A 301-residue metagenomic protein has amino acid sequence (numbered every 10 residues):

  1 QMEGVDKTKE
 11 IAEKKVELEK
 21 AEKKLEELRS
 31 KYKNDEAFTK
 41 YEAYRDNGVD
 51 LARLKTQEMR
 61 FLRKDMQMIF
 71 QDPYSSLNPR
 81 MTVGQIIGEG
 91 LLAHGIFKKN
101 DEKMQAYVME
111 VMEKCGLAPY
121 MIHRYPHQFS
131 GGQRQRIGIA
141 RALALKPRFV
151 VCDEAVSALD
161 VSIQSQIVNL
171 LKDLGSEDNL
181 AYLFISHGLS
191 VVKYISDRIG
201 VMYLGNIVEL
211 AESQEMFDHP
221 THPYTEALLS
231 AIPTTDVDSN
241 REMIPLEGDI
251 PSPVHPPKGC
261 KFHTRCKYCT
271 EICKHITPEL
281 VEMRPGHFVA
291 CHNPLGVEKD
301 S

Functional and structural regions predicted by a protein language model:
Q1-K15, K31-Q67, M216-P220, P253-P257: ABC ATPase NBD coupling module
E36, E42-D46, E102-Y120, L229: Conserved ABC ATPase "signature" region
G48, E212-S301: Short catalytic/signature loops enriched in Gly
M81-A93: Q-loop/switch helix immediately C-terminal to the Walker
Y125-F129, Q133: Conserved ABC ATPase signature
K146: Conserved catalytic motifs of ABC-family nucleotide-binding domains
V151-R241: P-loop NTP-binding/switch modules centered on Walker-like glycine-rich loops
